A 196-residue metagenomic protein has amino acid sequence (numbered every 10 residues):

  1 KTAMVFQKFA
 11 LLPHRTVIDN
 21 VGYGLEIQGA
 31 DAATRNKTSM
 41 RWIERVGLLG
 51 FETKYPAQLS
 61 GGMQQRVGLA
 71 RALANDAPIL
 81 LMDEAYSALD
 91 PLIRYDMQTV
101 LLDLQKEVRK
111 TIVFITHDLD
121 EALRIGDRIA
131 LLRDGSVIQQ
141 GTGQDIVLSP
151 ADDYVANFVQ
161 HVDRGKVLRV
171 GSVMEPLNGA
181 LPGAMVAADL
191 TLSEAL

Functional and structural regions predicted by a protein language model:
R15-G22: Short coil-to-helix segment of the ABC ATPase nucleotide-binding domain corresponding to the Q-loop/switch region
Y23, K54-A57, N75: Conserved signature/switch motifs of ABC ATPase nucleotide-binding domains
E26, A33-F51, D103: Conserved ABC ATPase "signature" region
L80-D83: Catalytic Walker B motif of ABC-type/P-loop ATPase nucleotide-binding domains
R94-R109: Helical segment within the ABC ATPase nucleotide-binding domain
Q140-G141, S149: ABC ATPase "signature
